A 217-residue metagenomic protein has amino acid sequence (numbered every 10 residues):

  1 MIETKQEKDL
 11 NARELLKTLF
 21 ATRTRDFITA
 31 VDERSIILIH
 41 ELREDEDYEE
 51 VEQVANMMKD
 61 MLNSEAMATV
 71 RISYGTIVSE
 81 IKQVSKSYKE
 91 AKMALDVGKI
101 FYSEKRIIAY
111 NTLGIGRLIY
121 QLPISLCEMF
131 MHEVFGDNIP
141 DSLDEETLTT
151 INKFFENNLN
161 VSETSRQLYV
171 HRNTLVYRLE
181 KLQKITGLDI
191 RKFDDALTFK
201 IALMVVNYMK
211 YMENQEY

Functional and structural regions predicted by a protein language model:
M1-Y217: Cytosolic nucleotide-utilizing catalytic cores of signal-transduction proteins
